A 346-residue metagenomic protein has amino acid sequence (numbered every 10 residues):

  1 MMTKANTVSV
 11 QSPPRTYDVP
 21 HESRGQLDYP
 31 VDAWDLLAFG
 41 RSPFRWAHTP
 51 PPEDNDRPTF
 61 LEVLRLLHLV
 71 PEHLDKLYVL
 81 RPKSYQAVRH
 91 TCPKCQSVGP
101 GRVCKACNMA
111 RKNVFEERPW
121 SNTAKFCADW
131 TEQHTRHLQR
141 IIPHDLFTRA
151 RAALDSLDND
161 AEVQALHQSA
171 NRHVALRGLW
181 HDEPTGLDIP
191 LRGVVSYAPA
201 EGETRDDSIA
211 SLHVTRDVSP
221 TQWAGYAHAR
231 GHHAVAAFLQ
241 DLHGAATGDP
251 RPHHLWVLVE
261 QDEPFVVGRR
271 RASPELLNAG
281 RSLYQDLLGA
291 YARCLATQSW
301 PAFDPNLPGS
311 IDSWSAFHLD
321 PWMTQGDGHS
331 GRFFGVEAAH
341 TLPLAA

Functional and structural regions predicted by a protein language model:
M1-R192: Metal-dependent nuclease catalytic cores that hydrolyze phosphodiester bonds in DNA/RNA, characterized by
F44, A170, V195, H254 (+1 more regions): A broad, low-specificity signal marking well-ordered, structured residues that form hydrophobic/aromatic
T49-D54, H134-I142, S219-G231, S273-L276: Short histidine-centered catalytic/ligand-binding loop motif
V88-Q96, G101, Y226-H233, F238-A346: Metal-dependent nuclease catalytic regions and adjoining charged, substrate-binding loops involved in nucleic-acid end
D160-Q168, P199-S208, H243-P252: Secondary-structure boundary elements
R172, I209, H254-W256: Conserved beta-strand scaffold positions in the cores of enzyme catalytic domains, especially in NTP/NDP-utilizing
L176-H232: Non-catalytic protein-protein interaction segments used by genome-maintenance enzymes to assemble and couple activities
